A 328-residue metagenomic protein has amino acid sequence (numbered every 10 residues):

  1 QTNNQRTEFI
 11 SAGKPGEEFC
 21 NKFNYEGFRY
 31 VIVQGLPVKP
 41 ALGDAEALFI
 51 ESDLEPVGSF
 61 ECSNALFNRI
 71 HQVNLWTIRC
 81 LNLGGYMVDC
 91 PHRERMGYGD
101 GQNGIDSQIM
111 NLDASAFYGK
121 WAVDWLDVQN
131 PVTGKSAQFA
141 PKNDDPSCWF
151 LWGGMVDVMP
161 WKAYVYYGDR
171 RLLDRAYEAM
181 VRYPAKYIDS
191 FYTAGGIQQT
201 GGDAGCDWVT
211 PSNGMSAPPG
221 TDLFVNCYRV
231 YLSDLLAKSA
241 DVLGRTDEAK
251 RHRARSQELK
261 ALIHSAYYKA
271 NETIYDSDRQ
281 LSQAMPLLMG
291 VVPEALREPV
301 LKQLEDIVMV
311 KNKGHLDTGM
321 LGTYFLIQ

Functional and structural regions predicted by a protein language model:
Q1-H92, D100, A116-F117, S136-P141 (+4 more regions): Extracellular/oxidizing-compartment recognition motifs
M96-Q328: Active-site core of glycosidic bond-cleaving carbohydrate-active enzymes
